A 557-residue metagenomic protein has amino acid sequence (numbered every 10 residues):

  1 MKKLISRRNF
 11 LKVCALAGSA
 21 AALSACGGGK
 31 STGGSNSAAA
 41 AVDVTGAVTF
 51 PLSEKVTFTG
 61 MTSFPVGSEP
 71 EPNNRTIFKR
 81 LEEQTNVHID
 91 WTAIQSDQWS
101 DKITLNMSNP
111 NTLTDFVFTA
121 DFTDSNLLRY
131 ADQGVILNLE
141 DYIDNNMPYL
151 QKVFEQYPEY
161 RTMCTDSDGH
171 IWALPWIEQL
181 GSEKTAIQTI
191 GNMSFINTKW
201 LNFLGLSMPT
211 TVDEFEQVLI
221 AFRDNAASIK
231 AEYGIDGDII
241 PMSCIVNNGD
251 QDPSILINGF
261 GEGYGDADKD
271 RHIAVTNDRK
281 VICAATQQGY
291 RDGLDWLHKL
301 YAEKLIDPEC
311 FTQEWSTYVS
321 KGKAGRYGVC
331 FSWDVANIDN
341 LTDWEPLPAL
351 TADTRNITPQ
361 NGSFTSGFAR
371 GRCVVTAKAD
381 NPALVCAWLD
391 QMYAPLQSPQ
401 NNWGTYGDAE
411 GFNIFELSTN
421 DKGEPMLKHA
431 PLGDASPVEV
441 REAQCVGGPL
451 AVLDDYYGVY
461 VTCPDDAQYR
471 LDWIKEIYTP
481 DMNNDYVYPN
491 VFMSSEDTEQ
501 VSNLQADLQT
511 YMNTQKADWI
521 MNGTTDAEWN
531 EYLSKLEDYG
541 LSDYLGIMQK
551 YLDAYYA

Functional and structural regions predicted by a protein language model:
K2-S6, L11-E214, A226, G265-I273 (+2 more regions): Conserved N-terminal structural module of periplasmic/extracytoplasmic solute-binding proteins
V56, T62-N73, L180-F195, N202-M208 (+4 more regions): Extracytoplasmic/periplasmic substrate-binding proteins
F78, T104-L105, N111-L113, V117 (+4 more regions): Catalytic-domain carbohydrate-binding cleft regions of carbohydrate-active enzymes
H88-I94, E309, E345-L347: General small-molecule cofactor/ligand-binding pocket signal
N138-E159, L219-F222, G237-D266, V329-D339: Carboxylate/His-rich catalytic cores and anion/metal-binding grooves
E140, D168-Q251, V275-K321, V375-D408 (+1 more regions): Helix-loop-helix "hinge/cap" segment bordering the ligand-binding cleft or interdomain interface
F215, K299-Y301, Y318-W333, T342 (+1 more regions): Glycine-rich, aromatic-lined ligand/substrate-binding cores of catalytic and carbohydrate-binding domains
A387, P395-Q515, G523: Conserved small-residue motifs centered on glycine
